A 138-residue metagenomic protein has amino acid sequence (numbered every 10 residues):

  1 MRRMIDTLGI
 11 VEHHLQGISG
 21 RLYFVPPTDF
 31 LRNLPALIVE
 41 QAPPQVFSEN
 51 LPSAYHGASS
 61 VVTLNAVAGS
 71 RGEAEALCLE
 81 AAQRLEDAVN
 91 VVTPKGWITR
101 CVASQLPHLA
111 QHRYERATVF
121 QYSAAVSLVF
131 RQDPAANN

Functional and structural regions predicted by a protein language model:
M1-I5, A68, R113-R116: Charge-dense, low-complexity intrinsically disordered segments
M1-P52, A88-P94, N137-N138: Small/polar-rich, solvent-exposed N-terminal microdomains that initiate assembly or binding
F30, S53-Y55, E115-A117: Sterically constrained small-residue positions within well-ordered secondary structures of folded domains
N33-L34, G72, A76: Residues that form or flank phosphate/diphosphate-binding pockets in enzymes that use nucleotide phosphates
Q41-Q45, H56-V61, A82-D87: Short, low-complexity, polar/charged sequence segments that are solvent-exposed and flexible
H56-A74, A81, T118-R131: Oligomerization/assembly interface segments of phage tail-like spikes and tubes
E86-Q132, N138: Acidic-leaning, charged glycine-interspersed low-complexity segments
